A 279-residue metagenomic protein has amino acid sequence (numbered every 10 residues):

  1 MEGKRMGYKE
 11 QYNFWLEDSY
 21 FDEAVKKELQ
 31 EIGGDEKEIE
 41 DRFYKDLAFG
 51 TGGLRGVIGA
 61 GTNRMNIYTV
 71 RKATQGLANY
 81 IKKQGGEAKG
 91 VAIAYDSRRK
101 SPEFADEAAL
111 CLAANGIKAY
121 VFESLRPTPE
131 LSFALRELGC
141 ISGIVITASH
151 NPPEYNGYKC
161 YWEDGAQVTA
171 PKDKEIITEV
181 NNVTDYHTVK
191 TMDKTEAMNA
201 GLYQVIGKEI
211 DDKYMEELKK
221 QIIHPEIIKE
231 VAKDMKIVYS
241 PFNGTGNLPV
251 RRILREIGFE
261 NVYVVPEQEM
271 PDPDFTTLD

Functional and structural regions predicted by a protein language model:
M1-R5: Short, Lys/Arg-enriched N-terminal segments with co-localized hydrophobic residues within the first ~10-30 amino acids
E10-A108, A197-D234, T245: An N-terminal, well-structured beta->alpha segment
F21, L54-G56, G61-N63, R98 (+6 more regions): Short, glycine-/Ser/Thr-/acidic-enriched flexible segments
E38-F43, L47, N156-D279: Gly/Ser/Thr-enriched, mixed-charge loops and adjacent short helices that form phosphate/oxyanion-binding elements
K82, A109, A113, R255: Gly/Ala-rich phosphate-binding loop of Rossmann-like dinucleotide-binding domains, activating on the conserved
G85, E137-L138, E256: Alpha-helix termination/capping residues and helix-transition junctions
A92, S97-Y155, E260-D279: N-terminal small/polar loop signature for handling phosphorylated ligands or for N-terminal nucleophile
